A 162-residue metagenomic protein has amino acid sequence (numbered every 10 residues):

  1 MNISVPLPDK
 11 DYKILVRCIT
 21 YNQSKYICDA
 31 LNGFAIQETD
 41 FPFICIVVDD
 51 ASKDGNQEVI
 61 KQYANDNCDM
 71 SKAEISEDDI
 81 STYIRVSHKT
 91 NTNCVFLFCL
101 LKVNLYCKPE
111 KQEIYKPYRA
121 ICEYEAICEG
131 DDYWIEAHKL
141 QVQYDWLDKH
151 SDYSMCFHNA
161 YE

Functional and structural regions predicted by a protein language model:
M1-E162: Nucleotide-sugar donor-binding/catalytic module of glycosyltransferases that assemble extracellular/cell-envelope
